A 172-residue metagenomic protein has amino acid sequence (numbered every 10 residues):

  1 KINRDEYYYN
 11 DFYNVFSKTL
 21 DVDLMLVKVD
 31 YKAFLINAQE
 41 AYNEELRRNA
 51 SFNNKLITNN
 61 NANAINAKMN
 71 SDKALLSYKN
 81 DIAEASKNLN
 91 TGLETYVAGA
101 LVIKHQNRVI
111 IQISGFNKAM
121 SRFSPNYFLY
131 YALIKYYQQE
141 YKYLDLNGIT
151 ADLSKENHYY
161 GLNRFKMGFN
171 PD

Functional and structural regions predicted by a protein language model:
K1-S121: A conserved beta-strand-loop-helix scaffold within acyl/acetyltransferase catalytic domains
Y7, M167, D172: Conserved catalytic-core motifs of GNAT/GCN5-like acyltransferases
G92, Y96-A98, K104-F169: Acyl-donor binding region in acyl/amide transferases
